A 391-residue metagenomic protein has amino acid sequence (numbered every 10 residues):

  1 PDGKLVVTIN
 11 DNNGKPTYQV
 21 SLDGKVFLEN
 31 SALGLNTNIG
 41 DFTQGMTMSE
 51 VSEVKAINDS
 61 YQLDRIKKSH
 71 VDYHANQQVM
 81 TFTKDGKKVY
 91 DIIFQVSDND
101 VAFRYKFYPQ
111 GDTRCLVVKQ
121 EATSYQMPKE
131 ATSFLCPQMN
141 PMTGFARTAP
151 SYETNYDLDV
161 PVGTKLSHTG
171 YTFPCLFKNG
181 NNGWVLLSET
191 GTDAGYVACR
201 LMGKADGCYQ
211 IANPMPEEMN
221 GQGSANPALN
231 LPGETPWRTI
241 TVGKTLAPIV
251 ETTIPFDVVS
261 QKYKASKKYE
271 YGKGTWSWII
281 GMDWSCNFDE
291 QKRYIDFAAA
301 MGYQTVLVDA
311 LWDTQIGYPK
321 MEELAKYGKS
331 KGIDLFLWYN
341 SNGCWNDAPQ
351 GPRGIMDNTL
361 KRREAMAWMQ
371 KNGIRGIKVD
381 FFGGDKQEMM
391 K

Functional and structural regions predicted by a protein language model:
D2-D257: N-terminal accessory beta-strand-rich subdomains and adjacent acidic, glycine-rich linkers that precede catalytic cores
D91-I92, A225-A228, Y294-I295, L324 (+1 more regions): Generic recognition of flexible, low-complexity loop/linker segments
I93, L231, K267, D283-C286 (+3 more regions): Catalytic cores of large soluble enzymes that bind and process phosphate-bearing ligands
Y105, A298, D380: Conserved, mostly hydrophobic/aromatic
K129, I279, Y339: Residues at the C-termini of beta-strands that transition into short coil/loop
N230-T305: An acidic-aromatic substrate-binding cleft motif
A310-K391: Aromatic- and carboxylate-enriched substrate-binding clefts and catalytic-loop regions of carbohydrate-active enzymes
